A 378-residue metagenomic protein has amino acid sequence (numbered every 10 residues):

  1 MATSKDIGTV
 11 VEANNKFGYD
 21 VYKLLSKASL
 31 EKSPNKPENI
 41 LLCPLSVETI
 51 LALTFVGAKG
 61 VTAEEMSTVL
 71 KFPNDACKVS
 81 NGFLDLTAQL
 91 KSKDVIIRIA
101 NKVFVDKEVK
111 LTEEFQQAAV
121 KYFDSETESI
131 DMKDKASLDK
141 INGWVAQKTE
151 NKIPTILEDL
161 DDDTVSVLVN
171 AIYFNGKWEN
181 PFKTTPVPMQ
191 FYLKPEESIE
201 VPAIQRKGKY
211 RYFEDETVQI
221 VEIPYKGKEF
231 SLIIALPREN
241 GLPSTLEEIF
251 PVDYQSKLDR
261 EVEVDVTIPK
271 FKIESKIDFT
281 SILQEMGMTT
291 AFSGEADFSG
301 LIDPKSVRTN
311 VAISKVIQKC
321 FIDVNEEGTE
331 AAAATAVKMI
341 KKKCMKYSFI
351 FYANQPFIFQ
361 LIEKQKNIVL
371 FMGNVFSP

Functional and structural regions predicted by a protein language model:
M1-P378: Secretory/exported precursors with cleavable N-terminal leaders
